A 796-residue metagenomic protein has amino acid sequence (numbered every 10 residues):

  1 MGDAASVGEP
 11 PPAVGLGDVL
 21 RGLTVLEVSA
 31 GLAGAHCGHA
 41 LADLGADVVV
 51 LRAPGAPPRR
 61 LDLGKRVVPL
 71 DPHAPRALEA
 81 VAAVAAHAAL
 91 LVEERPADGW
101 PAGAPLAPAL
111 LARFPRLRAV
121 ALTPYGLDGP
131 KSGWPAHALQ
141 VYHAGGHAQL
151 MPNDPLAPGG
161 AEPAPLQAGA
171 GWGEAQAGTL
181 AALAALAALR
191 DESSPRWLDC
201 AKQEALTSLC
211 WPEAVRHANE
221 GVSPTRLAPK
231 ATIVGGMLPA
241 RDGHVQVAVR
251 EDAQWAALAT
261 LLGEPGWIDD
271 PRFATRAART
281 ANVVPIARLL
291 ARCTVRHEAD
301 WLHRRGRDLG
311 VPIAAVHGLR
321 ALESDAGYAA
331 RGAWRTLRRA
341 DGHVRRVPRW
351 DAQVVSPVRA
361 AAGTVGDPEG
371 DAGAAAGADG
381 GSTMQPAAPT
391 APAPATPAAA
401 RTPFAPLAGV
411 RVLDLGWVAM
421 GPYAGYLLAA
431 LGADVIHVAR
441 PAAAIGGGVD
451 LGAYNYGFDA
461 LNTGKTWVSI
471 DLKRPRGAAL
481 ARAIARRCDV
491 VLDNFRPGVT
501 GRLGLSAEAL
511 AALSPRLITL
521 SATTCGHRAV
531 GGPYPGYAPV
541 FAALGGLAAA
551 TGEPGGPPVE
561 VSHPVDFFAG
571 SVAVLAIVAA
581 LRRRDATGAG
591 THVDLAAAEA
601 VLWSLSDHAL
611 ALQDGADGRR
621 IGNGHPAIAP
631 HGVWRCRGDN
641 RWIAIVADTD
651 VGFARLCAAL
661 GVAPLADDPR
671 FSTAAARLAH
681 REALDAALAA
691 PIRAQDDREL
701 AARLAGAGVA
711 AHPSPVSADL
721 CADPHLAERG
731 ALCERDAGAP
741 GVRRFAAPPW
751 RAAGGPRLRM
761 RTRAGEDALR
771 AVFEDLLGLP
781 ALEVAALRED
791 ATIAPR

Functional and structural regions predicted by a protein language model:
M1-G55, P69, P75-Y125, P155-G159 (+6 more regions): Acyl-CoA thioester-binding alpha/beta core of soluble enzymes
R59-H73, H143, G452-L472, A543: N-terminal glycine-rich dinucleotide-binding loop that anchors FAD/FMN and/or NAD(P) in oxidoreductases
K65, A138, G146, E174 (+13 more regions): Residue-level detector of functionally special positions within alpha-helical transmembrane segments of multi-pass
A74, E93-P152, R474, D493-A549: N-terminal Rossmann-like NAD(P) cofactor-binding subdomain of oxidoreductases, focused on the glycine-rich
L90, L166-S194, V490, L505 (+1 more regions): Active-site-proximal alpha-helical scaffold in enzymes
G145-G169, G545-E560: The feature captures the short pre-catalytic strand/loop hairpin that immediately precedes and shapes the active-site
E162-G173, P239-D242, G555-V565, C636-R641 (+1 more regions): Flexible glycine/proline-enriched surface loops and loop-helix/loop-strand junctions
R196-D199, G590-A596: Conserved C-terminal helix/linker of AAA+ ATPases
